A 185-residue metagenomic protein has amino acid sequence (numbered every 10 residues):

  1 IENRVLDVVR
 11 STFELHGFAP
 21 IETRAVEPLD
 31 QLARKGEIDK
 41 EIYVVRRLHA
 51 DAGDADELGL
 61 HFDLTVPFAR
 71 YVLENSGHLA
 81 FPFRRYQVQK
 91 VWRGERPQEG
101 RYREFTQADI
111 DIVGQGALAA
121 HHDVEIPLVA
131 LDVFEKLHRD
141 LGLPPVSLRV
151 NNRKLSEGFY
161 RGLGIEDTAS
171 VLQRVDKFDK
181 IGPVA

Functional and structural regions predicted by a protein language model:
E2-A185: Extended, charged alpha-beta segments that form solvent-exposed binding/catalytic grooves in nucleic-acid-handling
